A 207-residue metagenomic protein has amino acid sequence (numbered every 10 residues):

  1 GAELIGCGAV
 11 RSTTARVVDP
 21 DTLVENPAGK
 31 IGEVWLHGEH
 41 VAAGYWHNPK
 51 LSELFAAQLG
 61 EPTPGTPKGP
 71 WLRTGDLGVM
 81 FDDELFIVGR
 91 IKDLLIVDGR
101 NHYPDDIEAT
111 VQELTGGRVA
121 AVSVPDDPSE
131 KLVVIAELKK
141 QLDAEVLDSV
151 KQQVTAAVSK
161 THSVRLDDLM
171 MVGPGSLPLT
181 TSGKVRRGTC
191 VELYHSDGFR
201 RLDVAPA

Functional and structural regions predicted by a protein language model:
G1-E84, K92-L94: Conserved AMP-binding/adenylate-forming
A15, G38, A43-G44, L54 (+2 more regions): AMP-binding/adenylate-forming catalytic core of the ANL superfamily
E25-P27, F86-V88, P178, R186: Generic structural signal for well-ordered beta-strand positions
N26, G44-W46, F81, I96 (+4 more regions): Short helix/loop capping segments that flank catalytic or ligand/cofactor-binding pockets
R118, P128-E130, S159-K184, G198-P206: AMP-binding/adenylate-forming catalytic domain of the ANL superfamily
V185-S196: Polar/charged, Gly/Pro-rich intrinsically disordered segments
